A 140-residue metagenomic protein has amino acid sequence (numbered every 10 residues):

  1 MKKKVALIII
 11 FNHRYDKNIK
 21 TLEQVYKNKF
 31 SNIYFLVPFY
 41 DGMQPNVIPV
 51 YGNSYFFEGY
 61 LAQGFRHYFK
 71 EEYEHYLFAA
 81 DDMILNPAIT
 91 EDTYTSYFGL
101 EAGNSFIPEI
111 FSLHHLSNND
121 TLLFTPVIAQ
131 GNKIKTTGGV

Functional and structural regions predicted by a protein language model:
M1-Q24: N-proximal low-complexity "stem/linker" segments adjacent to membrane-targeting elements
K2-A6, Y26-F35, V47, E74: Short loop->beta transition adjacent to catalytic acidic/histidine clusters or analogous donor-positioning motifs
N18, M43, S117-N118: Short, surface-exposed beta-strand/loop "edge" segments at domain boundaries and coil↔beta transitions
E23-K27, Y68: Alpha-helix C-terminal capping segments
Y34-L36, L77, S105-F106: Hydrophobic/aromatic beta-strand patches that form the interior of the parallel beta-sheet core in alpha/beta enzyme
L36-H75, I84-E91, S96-G99: Active-site-proximal specificity loops/subdomain of glycosyltransferases
A79-D81: Active-site acidic Asp-centered loop
L85-V140: Conserved catalytic core of nucleotide-sugar-dependent glycosyltransferases
